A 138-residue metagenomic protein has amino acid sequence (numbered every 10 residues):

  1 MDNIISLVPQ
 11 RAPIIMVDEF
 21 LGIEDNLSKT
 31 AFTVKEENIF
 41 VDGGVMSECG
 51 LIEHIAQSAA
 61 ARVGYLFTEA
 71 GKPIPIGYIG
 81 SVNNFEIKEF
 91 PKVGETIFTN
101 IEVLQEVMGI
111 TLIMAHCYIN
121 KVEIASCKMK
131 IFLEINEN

Functional and structural regions predicted by a protein language model:
M1-R11: Short aromatic-glycine motifs in intrinsically disordered, low-complexity regions
I5, G43, I87-F90: Beta-strand-rich interaction surfaces with strong enrichment in secreted/lumenal proteins
A12-S47: Catalytic strand-loop segment that frames the active site of acyl-thioester-processing enzymes
I15-D18, G77-G80, T99-I101, C127: Small-residue-enriched segments and motifs
D18-L21, N83, K88, E102-L104: Conserved positions in beta-strands of structured domains
T33-F67: A conserved, well-ordered hydrophobic junction motif at loop->secondary-structure transitions
A61, K92-F98, E102-N138: HotDog/MaoC-like acyl-thioester-processing domains
A61-F98: Hydrophobic beta-strand-centered segment that forms part of the acyl-chain substrate-binding groove
